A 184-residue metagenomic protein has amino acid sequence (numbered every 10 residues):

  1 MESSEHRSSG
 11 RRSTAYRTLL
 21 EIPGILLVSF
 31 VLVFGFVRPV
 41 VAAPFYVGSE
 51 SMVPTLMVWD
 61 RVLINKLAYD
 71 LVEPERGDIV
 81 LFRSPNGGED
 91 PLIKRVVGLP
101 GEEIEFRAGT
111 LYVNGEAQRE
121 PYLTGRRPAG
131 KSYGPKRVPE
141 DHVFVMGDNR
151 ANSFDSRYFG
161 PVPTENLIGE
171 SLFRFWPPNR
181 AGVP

Functional and structural regions predicted by a protein language model:
M1-P91, T164-P184: Protein maturation boundaries and topogenic segments
V47, P91-I93, F106, V138 (+1 more regions): A broad, structural micro-motif
S51-T55, D70-E73, R95, G109 (+3 more regions): Short, surface-exposed secondary-structure edge patches
P91-E116: Mid-length scaffold segments of soluble, non-membrane domains
V113-K131: PP2C/PPM family metal-dependent serine/threonine protein phosphatase catalytic domain, recognizing the conserved
G147: Phosphate/adenylate-binding glycine loop and adjacent helical scaffold
A151-Y158: Active-site loop architecture of trypsin-fold serine endopeptidases
